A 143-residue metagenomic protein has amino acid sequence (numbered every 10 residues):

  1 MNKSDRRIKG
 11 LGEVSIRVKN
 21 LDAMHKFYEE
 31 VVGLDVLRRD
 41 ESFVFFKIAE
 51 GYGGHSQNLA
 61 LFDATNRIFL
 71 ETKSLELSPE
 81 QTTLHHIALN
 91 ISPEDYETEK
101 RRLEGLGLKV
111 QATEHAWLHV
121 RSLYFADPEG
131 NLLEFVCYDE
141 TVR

Functional and structural regions predicted by a protein language model:
M1-A23, L84-I87, T141-R143: N-terminal beta-strand motif that seeds the catalytic metal site of vicinal oxygen chelate
M1-D5, D40-F45, G51-S56, N66 (+2 more regions): Amphipathic alpha-helical "stalk" segments
M1-R7, K100-R143: Vicinal oxygen chelate
R17-A64: Core segments of cupin and vicinal oxygen chelate
N20-L21, S92-Y96: Helix N-cap motif at beta-to-alpha junctions
F27, D95-R102: Short amphipathic alpha-helices within nucleic acid-binding modules
H55, H85, H119: Exposed loop/turn and edge beta-strand positions of beta-sandwich/beta-sheet ligand-binding modules
L61-H85, N90: Helix-adjacent hinge/juxtasegments
